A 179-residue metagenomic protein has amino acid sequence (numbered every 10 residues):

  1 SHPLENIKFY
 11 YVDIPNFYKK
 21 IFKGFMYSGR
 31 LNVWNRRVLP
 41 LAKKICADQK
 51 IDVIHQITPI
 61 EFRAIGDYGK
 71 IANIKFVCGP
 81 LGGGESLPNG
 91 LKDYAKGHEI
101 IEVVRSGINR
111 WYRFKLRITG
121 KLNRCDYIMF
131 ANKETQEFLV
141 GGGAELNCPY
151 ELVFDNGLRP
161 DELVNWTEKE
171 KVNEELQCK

Functional and structural regions predicted by a protein language model:
S1, A64, E168-K179: Short, intrinsically disordered, charge-balanced linker/junction segments flanking boundaries in proteins
S1-I7, A47-Q49, Y68, A72-I74 (+2 more regions): N-terminal subdomain of nucleotide-sugar transferases
S1-P40: A conserved catalytic-core segment of Leloir-type glycosyltransferases
K8-Y11, C78, I108-N173: Donor nucleotide-sugar binding/catalytic pocket of nucleotide-sugar-dependent glycosyltransferases
I14-M26, C78-L116, P160, N165: Acceptor-binding helix/loop patch of EC 2.4 sugar-transfer enzymes, predominantly nucleotide-sugar-dependent
Y27-W34, G97-G107, K171-C178: A polyampholytic, Gly/Pro-enriched intrinsically disordered region
L31-L39, V53-D93: An aromatic- and histidine-rich active-site surface loop
R37-Q49: Short, well-structured alpha-helical segments in soluble
